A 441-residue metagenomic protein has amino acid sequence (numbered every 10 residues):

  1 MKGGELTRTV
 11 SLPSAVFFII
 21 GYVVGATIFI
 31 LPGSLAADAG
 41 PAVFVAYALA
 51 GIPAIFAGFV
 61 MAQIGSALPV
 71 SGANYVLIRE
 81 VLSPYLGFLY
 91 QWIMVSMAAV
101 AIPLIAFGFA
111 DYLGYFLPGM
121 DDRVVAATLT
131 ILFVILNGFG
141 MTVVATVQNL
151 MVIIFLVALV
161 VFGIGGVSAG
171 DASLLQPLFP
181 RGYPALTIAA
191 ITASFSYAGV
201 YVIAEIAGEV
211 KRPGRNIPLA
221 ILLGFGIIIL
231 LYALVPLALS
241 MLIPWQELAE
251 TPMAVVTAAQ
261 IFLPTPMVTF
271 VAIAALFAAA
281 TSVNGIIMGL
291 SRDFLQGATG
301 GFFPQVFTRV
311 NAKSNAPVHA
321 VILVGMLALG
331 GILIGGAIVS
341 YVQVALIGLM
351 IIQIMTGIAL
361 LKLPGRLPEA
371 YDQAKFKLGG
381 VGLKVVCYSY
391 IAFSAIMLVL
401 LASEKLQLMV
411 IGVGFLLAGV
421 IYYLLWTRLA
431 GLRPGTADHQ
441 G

Functional and structural regions predicted by a protein language model:
M1-G33, A37-A42, I55-F59, S71 (+5 more regions): Membrane-interface "cap" regions at the ends of multi-pass membrane proteins
K2-L6, V43-F44, P118-D121, N149-T269 (+1 more regions): Helix-loop-helix junctions that connect adjacent transmembrane segments in multi-pass membrane transporters
I28-P32, A106-F109, L136-T142, P266-M267 (+3 more regions): Transmembrane helix-loop junctions in multi-pass membrane proteins
S34-D38, A46, I55-G138, V143 (+2 more regions): Hydrophobic transmembrane alpha-helices that form the core helical bundles of multi-pass secondary transporters
V76-L77, S83, Y115, L222-I287 (+2 more regions): TM-loop-TM module centered on a large, flexible mid-protein loop between adjacent transmembrane helices in multi-pass
Y112, F116, I131-G138, G163 (+5 more regions): Alpha-helical transmembrane segments of multipass membrane proteins
M120-A169, F179-Y183, I221-F225, V342-M355 (+2 more regions): Membrane-interface loop-to-helix entry segments
L159-F162, A345-D372, I391-I396, F415-P434: Hydrophobic alpha-helical segments of multi-pass membrane transport proteins
